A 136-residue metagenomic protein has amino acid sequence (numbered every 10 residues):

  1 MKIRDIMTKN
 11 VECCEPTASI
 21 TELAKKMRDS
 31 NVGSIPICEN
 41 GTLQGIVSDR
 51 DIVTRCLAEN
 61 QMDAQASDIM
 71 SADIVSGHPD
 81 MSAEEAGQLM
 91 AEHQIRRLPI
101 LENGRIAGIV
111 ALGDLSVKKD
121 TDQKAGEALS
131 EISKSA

Functional and structural regions predicted by a protein language model:
M1-D5, T17-I20, V32-G41, M81 (+1 more regions): Short charge-dense sequence patches
M1-N10, S48-S76, S82-A91, I109-A136: Tandem CBS (Bateman) regulatory domains
T8, A24, N40-T42, Q61-D63 (+1 more regions): Short, flexible segments with low predicted structural confidence
C13-C14, C38, C56: Generic recognition of cysteine residues
C13-N31, G77-Q94, L101: The conserved cystathionine-beta-synthase
I20-E22, G41, R55, G104 (+1 more regions): Short amphipathic alpha-helical leader/targeting segments
M27-S30, I35-R50, M90, L98-G113: A glycine-centered beta-loop-beta connector
